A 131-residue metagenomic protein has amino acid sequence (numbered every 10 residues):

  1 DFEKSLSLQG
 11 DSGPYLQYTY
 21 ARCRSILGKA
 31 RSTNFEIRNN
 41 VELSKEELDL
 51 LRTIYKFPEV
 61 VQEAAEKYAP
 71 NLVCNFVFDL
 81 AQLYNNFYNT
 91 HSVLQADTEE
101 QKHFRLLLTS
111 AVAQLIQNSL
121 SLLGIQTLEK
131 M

Functional and structural regions predicted by a protein language model:
D1-M131: Non-catalytic interaction-recognition regions
